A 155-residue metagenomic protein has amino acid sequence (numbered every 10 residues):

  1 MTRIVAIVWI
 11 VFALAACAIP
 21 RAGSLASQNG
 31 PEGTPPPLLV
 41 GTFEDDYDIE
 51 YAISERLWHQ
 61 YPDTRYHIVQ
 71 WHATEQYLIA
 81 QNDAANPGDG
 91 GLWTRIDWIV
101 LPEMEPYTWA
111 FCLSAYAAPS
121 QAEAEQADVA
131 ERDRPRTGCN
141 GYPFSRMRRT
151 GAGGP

Functional and structural regions predicted by a protein language model:
M1-I4: Positively charged n-region of N-terminal signal peptides that target proteins for export
G23-G41: N-terminal low-complexity, Pro/Thr/Ser-rich intrinsically disordered segments that act as propeptides or flexible
P35-A73: Short, solvent-exposed loop/hinge segments that bridge or flank secondary-structure elements
Y61-E75, L113-A115, R136, N140: A structural signal for short, hydrophobic beta-strand segments that form beta-sheets in beta-rich/all-beta domains
H67-R95: Mature extracytoplasmic domains of secretory-pathway proteins
A84-P155: Beta-strand-rich cores of mature extracytoplasmic or soluble domains
